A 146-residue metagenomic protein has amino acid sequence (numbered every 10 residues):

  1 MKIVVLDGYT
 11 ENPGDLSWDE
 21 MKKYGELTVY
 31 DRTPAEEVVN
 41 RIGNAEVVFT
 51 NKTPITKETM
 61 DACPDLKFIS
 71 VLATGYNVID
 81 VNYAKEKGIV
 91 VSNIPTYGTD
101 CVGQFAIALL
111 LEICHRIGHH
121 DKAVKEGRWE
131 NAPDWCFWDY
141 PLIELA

Functional and structural regions predicted by a protein language model:
M1-A45: N-terminal glycine-/charge-rich "phosphate-binding" loop or analogous flexible N-terminal tail
I3-V4, V48, S70, A146: Short, well-ordered beta-strand segments
K23, W135-A146: Rossmann-like dinucleotide/phosphate-binding beta-alpha-beta segment
A35-V38, T56-T59, W138: Acidic, amphipathic alpha-helical patches
R41-I42, M60-C63, L142: A short, aliphatic-rich alpha-helical micro-motif
E46-E126, W135: Phosphate/diphosphate ligand-binding glycine-rich loop within oxidoreductases
A132: Active-site-proximal loop/helix segment associated with metal-binding centers of metalloenzymes
